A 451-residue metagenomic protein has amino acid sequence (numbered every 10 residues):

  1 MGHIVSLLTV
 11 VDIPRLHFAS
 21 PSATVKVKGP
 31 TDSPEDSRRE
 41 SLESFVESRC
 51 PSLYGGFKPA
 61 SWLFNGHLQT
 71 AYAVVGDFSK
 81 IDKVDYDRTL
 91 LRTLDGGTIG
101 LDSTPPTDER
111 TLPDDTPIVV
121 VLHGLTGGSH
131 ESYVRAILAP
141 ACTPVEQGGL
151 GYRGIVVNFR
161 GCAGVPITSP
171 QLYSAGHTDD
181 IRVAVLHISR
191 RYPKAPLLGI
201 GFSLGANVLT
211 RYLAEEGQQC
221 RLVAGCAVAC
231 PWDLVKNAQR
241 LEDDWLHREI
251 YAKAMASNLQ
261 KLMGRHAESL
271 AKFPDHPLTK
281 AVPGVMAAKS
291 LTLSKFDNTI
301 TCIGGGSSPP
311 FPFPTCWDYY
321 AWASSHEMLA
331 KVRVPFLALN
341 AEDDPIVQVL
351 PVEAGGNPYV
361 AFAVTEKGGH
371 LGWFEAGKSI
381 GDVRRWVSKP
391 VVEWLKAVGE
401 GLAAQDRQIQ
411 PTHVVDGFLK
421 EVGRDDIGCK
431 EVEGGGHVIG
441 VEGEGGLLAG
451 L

Functional and structural regions predicted by a protein language model:
H3-T31, Y192-S308: Alpha/beta-hydrolase-fold enzymes
W62-D114: N-terminal cap/lid segment of alpha/beta-hydrolase-fold proteins
T93, T98, D102-T168, H187 (+1 more regions): Short, surface-exposed "cap/lid" segments of acyl-processing enzymes
P170-Y192: Alpha/beta-hydrolase active-site loop
C302, S308-M328: Active-site nucleophile elbow and catalytic-triad environment of alpha/beta-hydrolase enzymes
V332, A338-N340, D344: Short beta-strand/loop motif that positions the catalytic acidic residue of the alpha/beta-hydrolase fold
N357-W373: Catalytic histidine neighborhood in serine/cysteine hydrolases with alpha/beta-hydrolase-type architecture
G368, G372-G450: Catalytic active-site module of serine/aspartate enzymes centered on a nucleophile-bearing elbow/loop
